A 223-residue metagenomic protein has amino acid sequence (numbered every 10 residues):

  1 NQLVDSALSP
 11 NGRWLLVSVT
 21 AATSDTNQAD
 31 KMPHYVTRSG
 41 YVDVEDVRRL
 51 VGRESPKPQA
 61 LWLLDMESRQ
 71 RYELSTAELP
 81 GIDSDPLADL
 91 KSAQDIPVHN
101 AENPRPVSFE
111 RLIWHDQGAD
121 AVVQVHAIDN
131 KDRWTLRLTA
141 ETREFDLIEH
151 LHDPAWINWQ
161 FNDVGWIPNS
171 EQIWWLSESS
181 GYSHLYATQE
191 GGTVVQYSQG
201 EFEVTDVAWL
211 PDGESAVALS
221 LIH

Functional and structural regions predicted by a protein language model:
N1-I222: Beta-propeller folds
